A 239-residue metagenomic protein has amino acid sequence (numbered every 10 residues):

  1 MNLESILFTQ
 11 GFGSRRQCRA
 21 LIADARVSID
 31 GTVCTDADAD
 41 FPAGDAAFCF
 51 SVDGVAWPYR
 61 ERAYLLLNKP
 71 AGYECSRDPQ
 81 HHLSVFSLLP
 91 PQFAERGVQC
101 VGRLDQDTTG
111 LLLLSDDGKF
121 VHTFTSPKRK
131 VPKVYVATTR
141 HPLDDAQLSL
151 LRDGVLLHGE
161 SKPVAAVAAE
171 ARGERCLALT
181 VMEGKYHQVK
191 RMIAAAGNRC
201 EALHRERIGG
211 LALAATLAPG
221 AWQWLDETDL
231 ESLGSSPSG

Functional and structural regions predicted by a protein language model:
M1-Q80: S4-like RNA-binding module at protein N-termini
Q10, H122-Q147: N-terminal accessory regions of nucleic-acid-interacting proteins
D30, L113, A137: Residue-level signal for inorganic ion chemistry
T32-A39, D153, L157-G239: RNA substrate-recognition surfaces in RNA-acting enzymes
K69-P91, E95-Q99: Ordered, amphipathic secondary-structure segments that act as subunit-interaction surfaces in large macromolecular
Y73-S76, F120-T123, D145-Q147, A214-A215: Switch/connector loops and helix/strand junctions flanking conserved nucleotide-binding motifs in nucleotide-processing
S84-P90, V136-E160: Internal amphipathic helical hairpin motif
Q92-P127: Glycine/acidic-rich beta-strand-loop module
